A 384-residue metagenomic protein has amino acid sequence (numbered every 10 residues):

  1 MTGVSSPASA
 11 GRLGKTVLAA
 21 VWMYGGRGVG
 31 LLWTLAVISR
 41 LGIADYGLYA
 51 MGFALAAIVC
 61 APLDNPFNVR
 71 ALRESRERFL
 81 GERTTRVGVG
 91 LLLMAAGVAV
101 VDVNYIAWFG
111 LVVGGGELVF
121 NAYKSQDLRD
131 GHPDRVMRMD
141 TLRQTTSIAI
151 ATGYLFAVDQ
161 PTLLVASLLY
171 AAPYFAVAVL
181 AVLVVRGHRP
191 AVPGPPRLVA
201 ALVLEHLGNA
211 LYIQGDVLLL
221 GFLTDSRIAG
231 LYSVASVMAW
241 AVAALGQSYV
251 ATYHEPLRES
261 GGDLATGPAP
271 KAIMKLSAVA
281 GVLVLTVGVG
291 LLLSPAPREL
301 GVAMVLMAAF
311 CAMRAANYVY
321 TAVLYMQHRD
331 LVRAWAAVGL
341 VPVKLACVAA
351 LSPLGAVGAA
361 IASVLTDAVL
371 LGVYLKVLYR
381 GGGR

Functional and structural regions predicted by a protein language model:
G3-P62, A200-R227, V341-A349, S363: Signature of the first transmembrane helix
K15-G30, D140-R143, S147, L163-E255 (+1 more regions): Transmembrane helical elements of multi-pass membrane transporters/channels
A19, M23, R27, A50-F53 (+11 more regions): Residue-level recognition of transmembrane alpha-helices in multi-pass small-molecule transporters/permeases
G30, A56-R78, A235, A239-L264 (+1 more regions): Helix-loop junctions and terminal segments of transmembrane helices in multi-pass membrane transport/translocation
P62-D64, V69, R83-G110, A269-L306 (+1 more regions): Alpha-helical transmembrane segments of multi-pass membrane transport and lipid-handling proteins
V69-E74, E117-R138, M313-G339: Membrane-interface junctions at transmembrane-helix termini in multi-pass inner-membrane proteins
L111-G116, M137-G187, S236, V343 (+1 more regions): Hydrophobic alpha-helical transmembrane segments
P195-E205, S233, S260-A280, V305: Membrane-water interface at loop-to-transmembrane-helix junctions
